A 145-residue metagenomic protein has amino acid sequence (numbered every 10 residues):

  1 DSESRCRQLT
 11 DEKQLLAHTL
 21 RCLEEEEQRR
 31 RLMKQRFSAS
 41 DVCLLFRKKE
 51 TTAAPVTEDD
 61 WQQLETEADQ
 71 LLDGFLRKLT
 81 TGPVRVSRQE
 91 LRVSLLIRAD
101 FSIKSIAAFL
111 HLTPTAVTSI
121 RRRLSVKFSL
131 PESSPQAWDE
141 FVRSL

Functional and structural regions predicted by a protein language model:
S2-Q89: Membrane-proximal linker segments that couple transmembrane helices to downstream signaling/catalytic modules
T57-L145: Cytosolic nucleotide-binding catalytic cores of signal-transduction proteins
